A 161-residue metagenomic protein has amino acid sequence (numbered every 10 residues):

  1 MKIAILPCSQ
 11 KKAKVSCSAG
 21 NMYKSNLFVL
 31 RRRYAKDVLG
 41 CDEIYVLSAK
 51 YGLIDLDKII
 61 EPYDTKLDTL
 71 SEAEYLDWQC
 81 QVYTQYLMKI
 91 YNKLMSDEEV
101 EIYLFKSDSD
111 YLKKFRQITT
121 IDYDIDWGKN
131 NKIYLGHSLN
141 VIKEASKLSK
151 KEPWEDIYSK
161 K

Functional and structural regions predicted by a protein language model:
M1-K161: Peripheral peptide segments
